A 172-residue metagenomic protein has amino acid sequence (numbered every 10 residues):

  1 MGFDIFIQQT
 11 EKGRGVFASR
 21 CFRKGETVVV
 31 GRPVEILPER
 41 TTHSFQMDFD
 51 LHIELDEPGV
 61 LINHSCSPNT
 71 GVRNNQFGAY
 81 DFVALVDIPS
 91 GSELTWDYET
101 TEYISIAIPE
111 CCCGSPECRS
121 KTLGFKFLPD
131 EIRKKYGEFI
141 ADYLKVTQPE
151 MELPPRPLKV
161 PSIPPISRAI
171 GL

Functional and structural regions predicted by a protein language model:
M1-L172: Conserved catalytic SET/PR domain of SAM-dependent protein methyltransferases, capturing the structural core that binds
